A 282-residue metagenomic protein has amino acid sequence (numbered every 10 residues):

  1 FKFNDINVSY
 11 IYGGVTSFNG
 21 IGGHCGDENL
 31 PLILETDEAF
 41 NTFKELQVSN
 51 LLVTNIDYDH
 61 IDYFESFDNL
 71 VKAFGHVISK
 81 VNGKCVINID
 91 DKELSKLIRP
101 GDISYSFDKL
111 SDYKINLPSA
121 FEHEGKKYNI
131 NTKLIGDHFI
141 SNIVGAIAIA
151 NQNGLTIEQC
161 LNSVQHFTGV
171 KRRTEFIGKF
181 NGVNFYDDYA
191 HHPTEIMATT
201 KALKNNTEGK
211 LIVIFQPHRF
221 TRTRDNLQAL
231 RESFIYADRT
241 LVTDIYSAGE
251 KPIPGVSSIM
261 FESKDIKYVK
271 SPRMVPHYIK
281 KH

Functional and structural regions predicted by a protein language model:
F3-I6, F18-G20, H24-I33, V48-F185 (+2 more regions): Acidic, Mg2+-coordinating active-site environments of NTP-dependent enzymes
I6-G13: Conserved RecA-like helicase motor-core motifs
G13, N88, F107, Q216-H218 (+1 more regions): Cofactor-binding loop segments of dinucleotide-utilizing enzymes, especially the Rossmann-like FAD- and NAD(P)+-binding
G14, T54, T243: Conserved residues at the C-terminal ends of beta-strands
V15-N19, A39, K92, G169 (+1 more regions): Short acidic loop-to-helix transition motifs that present clustered carboxylates
D37-L46: Conserved coil-to-alpha-helix start sites within the AMP-binding
N41-T42, H60, L94, A248-G249: Short glycine-rich, flexible loops that bind phosphorylated cofactors or substrates
G75, I98-G101, G145-H282: ATP-dependent carboxylate-amine ligase
